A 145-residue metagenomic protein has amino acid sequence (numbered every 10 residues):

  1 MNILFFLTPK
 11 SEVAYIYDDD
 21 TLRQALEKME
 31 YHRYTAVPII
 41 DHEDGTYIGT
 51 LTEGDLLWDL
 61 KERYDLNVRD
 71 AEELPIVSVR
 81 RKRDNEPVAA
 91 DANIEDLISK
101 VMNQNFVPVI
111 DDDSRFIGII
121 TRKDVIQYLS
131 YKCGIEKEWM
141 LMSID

Functional and structural regions predicted by a protein language model:
M1-E12, T52-Q104, T121-D145: Tandem CBS (Bateman) regulatory domains
Y15-Y34, I40-D41, E86-Q104, I110-D112 (+1 more regions): The conserved cystathionine-beta-synthase
R23-R69, E73: Acidic (E/D-rich), amphipathic helical modules within compact regulatory domains
I48, F116-I117: Short hydrophobic beta-strand segments in globular cytosolic domains
S78, V109-I110: Short, acidic/hydrophobic/Gly-rich beta-strand patch recurrent on exposed beta strands that often constitutes part
P108, G118-T121: Short hydrophobic beta-strand segments that form the core of ligand-binding sensory/regulatory domains
